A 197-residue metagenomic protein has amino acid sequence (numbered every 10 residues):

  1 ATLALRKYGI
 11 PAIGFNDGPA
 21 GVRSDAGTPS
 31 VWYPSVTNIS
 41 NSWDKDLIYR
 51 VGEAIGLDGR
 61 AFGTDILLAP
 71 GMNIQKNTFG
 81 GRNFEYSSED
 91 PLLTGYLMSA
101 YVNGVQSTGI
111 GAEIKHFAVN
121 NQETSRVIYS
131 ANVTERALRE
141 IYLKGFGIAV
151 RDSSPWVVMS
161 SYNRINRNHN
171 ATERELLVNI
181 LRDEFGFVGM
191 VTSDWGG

Functional and structural regions predicted by a protein language model:
A1-G197: Glycoside hydrolase catalytic-domain context in secreted enzymes
